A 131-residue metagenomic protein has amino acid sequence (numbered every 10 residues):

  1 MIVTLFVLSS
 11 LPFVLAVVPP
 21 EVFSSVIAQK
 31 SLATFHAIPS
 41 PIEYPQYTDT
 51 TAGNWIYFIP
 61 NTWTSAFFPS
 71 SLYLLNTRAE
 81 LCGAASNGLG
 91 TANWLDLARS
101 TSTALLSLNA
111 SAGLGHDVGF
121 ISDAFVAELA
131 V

Functional and structural regions predicted by a protein language model:
M1-A16: Fungal secretory targeting signals
F13-S70, L74, R78, A92-D96: Low-complexity, Ser/Thr/Pro/Gly-enriched N-terminal "stalk/linker" regions
T48-A66, A104-E128: Solvent-exposed loop and edge beta-strand segments that line ligand/cofactor-binding and catalytic clefts
F67-N87, I121-V131: Well-ordered alpha-helical scaffold segments within catalytic/enzyme domains
T77-S107: Acidic, serine/threonine-rich, low-complexity C-terminal transcriptional regulatory domains
